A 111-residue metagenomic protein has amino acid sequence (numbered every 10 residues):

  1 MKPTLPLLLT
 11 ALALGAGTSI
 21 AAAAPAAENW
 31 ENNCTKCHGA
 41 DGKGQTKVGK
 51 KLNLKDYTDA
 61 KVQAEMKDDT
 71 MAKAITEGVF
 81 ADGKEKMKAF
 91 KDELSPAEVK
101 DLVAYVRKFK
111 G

Functional and structural regions predicted by a protein language model:
M1-A24, A97, K110-G111: N-terminal export/targeting leaders of redox proteins
L5-L7, C34, D68: Generic hydrophobic-segment detector
A13-E31, Q45, E65: Electrostatic cytochrome c docking/interface patches
A24-N33, D82-K84, F109-G111: Short sequence/structural segments immediately N-terminal
A26, Q63, K67, L94-E98: Extracytoplasmic/periplasmic, Sec-exported soluble proteins
W30-A40, L102: The canonical Cys-X-X-Cys-His
Q45-D56, A60, A74-F109: Axial heme c-ligation environment in periplasmic c-type cytochrome domains
M71: Acidic/histidine-rich alpha-helical segments that form the ligand environment of transition-metal centers
